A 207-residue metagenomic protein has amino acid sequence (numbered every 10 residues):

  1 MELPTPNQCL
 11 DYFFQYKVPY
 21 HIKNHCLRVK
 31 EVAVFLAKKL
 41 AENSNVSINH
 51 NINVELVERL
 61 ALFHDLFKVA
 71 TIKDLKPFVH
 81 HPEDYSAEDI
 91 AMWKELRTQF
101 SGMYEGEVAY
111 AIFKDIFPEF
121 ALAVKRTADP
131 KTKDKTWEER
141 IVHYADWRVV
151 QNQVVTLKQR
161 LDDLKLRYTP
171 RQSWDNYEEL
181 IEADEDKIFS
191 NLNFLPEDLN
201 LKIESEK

Functional and structural regions predicted by a protein language model:
M1-N7, S205-K207: Short, low-complexity, intrinsically disordered N-terminal peptides in bacterial proteins
L3, K23, L27, M103: Electropositive phosphate-/nucleotide-binding environments in soluble metabolic enzymes
P4-P19: Generic N-terminal amphipathic, Lys/Arg-enriched alpha-helix
F14-Q15, I52-R167: Divalent metal-dependent catalytic cores for phosphoryl transfer on phosphate-bearing substrates
V18, I22, W137, W174-Y177: Residue-level recognition of alpha-helical structural elements
V18-V57, K114-L122: Alpha-helical phosphate/pyrophosphate-handling elements in metalloenzyme active cores
I22, C26, I141, E178-I181: Hydrophobic packing residues in well-ordered alpha-helices of helical domains and bundles
R171-K207: Charged phosphate-binding loop/patch that engages nucleotide di/tri-phosphates or the phosphate backbone of nucleic
